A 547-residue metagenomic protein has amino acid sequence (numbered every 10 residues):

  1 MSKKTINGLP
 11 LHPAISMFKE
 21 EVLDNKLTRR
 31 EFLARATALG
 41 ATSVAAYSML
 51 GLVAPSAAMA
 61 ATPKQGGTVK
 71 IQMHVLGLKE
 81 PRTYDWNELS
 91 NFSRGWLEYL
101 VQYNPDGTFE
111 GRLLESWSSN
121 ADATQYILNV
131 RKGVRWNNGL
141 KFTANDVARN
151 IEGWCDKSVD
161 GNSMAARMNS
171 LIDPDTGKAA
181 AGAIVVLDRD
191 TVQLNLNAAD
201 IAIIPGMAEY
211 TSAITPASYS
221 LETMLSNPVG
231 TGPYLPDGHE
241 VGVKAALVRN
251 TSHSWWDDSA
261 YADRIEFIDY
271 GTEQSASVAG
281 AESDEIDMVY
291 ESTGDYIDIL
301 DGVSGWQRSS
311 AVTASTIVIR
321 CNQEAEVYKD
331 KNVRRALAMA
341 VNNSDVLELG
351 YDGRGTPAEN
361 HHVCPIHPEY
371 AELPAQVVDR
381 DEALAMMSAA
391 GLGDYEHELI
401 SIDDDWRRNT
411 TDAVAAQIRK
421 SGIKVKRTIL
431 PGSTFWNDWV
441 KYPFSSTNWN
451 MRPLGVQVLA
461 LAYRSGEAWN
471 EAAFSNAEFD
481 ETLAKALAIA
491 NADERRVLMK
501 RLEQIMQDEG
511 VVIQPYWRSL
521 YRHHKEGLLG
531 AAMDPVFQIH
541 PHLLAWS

Functional and structural regions predicted by a protein language model:
M1-E31, L50, A54: N-terminal secretory signal peptides
I71, G139, E291, A416-G466 (+1 more regions): Periplasmic binding protein-like
Q72-A121, E152, V229-G230: N-terminal lobe/hinge region of extracytoplasmic solute-binding protein
N104-T108, A199-E266, T272, D381 (+2 more regions): Gly/Pro-rich hinge or "lid" segments in bacterial periplasmic/extracellular proteins
M164-A217: Surface-exposed binding/hinge segments that line and control ligand-binding clefts or catalytic entry sites
Y219-E222, S252-I299, A415, K424-K426: Ligand-site clamp/hinge motif
M339, R354-A389, W406-N409: Structural transition elements
R522-S547: Long beta-strand-rich cores associated with HINT superfamily self-processing modules
